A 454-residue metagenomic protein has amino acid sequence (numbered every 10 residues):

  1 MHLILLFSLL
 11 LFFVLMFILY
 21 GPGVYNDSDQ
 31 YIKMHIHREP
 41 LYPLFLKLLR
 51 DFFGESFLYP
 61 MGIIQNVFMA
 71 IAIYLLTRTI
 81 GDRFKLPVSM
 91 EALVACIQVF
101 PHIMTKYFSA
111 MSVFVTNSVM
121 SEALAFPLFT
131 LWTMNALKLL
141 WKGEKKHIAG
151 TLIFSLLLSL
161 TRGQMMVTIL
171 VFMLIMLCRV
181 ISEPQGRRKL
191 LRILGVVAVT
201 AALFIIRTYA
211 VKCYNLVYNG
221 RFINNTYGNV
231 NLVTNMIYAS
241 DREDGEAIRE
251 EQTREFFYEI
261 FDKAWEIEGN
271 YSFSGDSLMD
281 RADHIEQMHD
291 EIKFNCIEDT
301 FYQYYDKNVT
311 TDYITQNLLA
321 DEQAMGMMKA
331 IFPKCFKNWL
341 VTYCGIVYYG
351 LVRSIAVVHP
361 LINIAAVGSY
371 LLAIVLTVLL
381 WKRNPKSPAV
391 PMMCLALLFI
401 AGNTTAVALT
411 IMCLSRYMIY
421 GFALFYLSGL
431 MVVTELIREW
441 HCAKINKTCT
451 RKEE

Functional and structural regions predicted by a protein language model:
F17-S56, A320, L340: Extracytoplasmic catalytic/substrate-binding loops of multi-pass membrane glycan-assembly enzymes
L44-V67, G81-V88, F108-V113, V352-P360: Juxtamembrane segments of multi-pass membrane glycosylation machinery that transfer sugars from lipid-linked donors
Y59-F68, V309-A401: Membrane-interface anchor segments at the N-terminal boundary of transmembrane helices in multi-pass membrane enzymes
I63-M90, P127-N135: Transmembrane-helix motifs of polytopic, lipid-linked glycan transferases
T130-H147: Membrane-interface transmembrane helices that cradle and orient dolichyl/undecaprenyl
I148-R162, T200-I206: Membrane-interface alpha helices of multi-pass inner-membrane proteins
G150, Q164-S182: Transmembrane-embedded, aromatic-rich helix segments that form part of the hydrophobic channel/pocket engaging
N224-T342: Membrane-proximal stem/loop segments at transmembrane-domain junctions that anchor or position
